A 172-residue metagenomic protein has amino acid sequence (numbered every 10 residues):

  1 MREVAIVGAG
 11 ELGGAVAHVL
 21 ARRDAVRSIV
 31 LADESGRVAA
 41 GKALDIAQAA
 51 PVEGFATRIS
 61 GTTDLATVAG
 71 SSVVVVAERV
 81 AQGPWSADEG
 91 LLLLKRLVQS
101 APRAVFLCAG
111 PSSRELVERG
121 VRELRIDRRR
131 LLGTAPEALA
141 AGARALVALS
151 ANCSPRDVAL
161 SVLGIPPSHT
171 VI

Functional and structural regions predicted by a protein language model:
M1-V4: Extreme N-terminal starter segment of soluble prokaryotic enzymes
A9-G10: Glycine-rich Rossmann-fold phosphate-binding loop(s) that bind the pyrophosphate of adenine dinucleotide cofactors
G13-G14: N-terminal Rossmann-fold NAD(P) dinucleotide-binding loop
L20: Aromatic pocket-lining residues of Rossmann-like dinucleotide-binding sites
S28-S71: Conserved N-terminal Rossmann-fold NAD(P) cofactor-binding segment
E78-V80: Conserved NAD(P)H cofactor-binding loop of Rossmann-fold oxidoreductase domains
W85-R144: Rossmann-like NAD(P)(H) cofactor-binding subdomain of soluble oxidoreductases
R144-I172: Substrate/ligand-engaging "lid" and interaction regions
